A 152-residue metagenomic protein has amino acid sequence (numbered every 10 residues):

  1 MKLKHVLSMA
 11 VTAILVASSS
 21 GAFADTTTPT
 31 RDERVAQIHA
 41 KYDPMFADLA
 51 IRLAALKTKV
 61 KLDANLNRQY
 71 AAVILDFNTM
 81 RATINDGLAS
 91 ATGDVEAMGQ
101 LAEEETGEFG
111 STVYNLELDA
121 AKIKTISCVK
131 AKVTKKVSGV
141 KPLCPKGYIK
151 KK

Functional and structural regions predicted by a protein language model:
K2-D25: Secretory targeting and sorting signals
S18, K122, V137-S138: Processing junctions and N-termini across compartments
T27-R81: Amphipathic, heptad-repeat alpha-helical segments
P29-E33, T125, K151: Intrinsically disordered, low-complexity, basic-enriched segments
T83-K122: C-terminal amphipathic alpha-helix
K124-K130: A short beta-strand micro-motif
A131-K135: Short Cys/His-rich zinc-binding micro-motifs
V140-K152: Tryptophan-rich substrate-binding surfaces of secreted polymer-degrading and adhesive proteins
